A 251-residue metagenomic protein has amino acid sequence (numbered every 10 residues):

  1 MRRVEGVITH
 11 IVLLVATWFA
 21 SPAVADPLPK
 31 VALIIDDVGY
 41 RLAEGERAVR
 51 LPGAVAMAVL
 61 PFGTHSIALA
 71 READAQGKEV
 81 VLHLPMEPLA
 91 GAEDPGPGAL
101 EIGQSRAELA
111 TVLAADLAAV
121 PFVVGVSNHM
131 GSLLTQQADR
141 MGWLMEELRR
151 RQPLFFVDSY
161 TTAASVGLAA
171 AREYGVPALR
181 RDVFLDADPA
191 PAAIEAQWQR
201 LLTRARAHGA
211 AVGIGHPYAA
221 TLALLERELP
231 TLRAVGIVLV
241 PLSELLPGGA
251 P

Functional and structural regions predicted by a protein language model:
M1-I11: Bacterial N-terminal signal peptides that target proteins for export
T9-A20: Bacterial N-terminal signal peptides
S21-A25: Sec/Tat signal peptide C-region and signal peptidase I cleavage site
D26-P97: Active-site beta->alpha N-cap acidic-glycine motif
V31-D36, V55-A58, K78-L84, V126-N128 (+5 more regions): Hydrophobic faces of well-ordered beta-strands that scaffold small-molecule active sites in alpha/beta enzyme cores
V38, A56-F62, S127-Q137, M145 (+2 more regions): Catalytic beta/alpha-barrel core
G96-A118, T135-R140, A169-R206: Alpha-helical scaffold elements lining the catalytic groove of polysaccharide deacetylases
L148-T162, P217-P251: C-terminal domain-boundary segment and adjacent tail
